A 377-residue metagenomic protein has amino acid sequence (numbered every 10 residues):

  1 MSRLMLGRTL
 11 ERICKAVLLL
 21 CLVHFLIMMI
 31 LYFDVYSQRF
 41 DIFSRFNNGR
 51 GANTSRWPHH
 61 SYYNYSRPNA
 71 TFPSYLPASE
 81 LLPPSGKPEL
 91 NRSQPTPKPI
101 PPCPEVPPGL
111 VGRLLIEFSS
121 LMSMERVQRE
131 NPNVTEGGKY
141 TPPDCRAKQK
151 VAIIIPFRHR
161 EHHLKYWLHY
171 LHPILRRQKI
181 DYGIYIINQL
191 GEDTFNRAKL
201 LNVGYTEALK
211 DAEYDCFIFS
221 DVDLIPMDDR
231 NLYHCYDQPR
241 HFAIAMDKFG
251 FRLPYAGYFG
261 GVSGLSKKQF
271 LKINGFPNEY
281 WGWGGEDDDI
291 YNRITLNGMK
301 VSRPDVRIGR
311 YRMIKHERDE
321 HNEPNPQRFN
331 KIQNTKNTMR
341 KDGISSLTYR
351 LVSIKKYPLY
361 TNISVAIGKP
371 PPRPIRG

Functional and structural regions predicted by a protein language model:
S2-R8, K15-R126, E279-G282, D288-G377: C-terminal catalytic/acceptor-binding lobe
L6-E11, E192, N196-L200, Y205-L209 (+3 more regions): Conserved catalytic core of nucleotide-sugar-dependent glycosyltransferases
R12, V17-H24, A152, H163-Y166 (+3 more regions): Acidic, Ser/Thr-rich intrinsically disordered and amphipathic helical segments
I116-D144: Short N-terminal or domain-adjacent regulatory/targeting segments
P132-Y140, R160-L175: Short, well-formed alpha-helical segments that are part of the catalytic scaffolds of diverse glycosyltransferases
P143-D144, K148, I155-Y166, L190-E192: Active-site beta-to-alpha loop of glycosyltransferases that engages the nucleotide-sugar donor
Q149-I155, L171, G183-Y185, G204: Hydrophobic targeting segments
I180-G191: Short beta-strand/loop segment that forms part of the nucleotide-sugar
